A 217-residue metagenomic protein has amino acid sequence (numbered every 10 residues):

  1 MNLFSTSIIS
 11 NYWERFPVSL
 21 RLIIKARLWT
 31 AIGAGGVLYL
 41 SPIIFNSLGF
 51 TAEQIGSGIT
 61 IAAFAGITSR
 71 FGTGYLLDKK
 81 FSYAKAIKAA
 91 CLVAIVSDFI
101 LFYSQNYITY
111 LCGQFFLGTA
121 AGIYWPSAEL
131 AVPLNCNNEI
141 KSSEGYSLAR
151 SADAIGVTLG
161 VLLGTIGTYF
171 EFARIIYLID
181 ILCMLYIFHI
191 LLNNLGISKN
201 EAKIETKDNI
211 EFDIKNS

Functional and structural regions predicted by a protein language model:
M1-L20, G196-S217: Juxtamembrane intracellular "pre-TM" segments in multi-pass secondary transporters
S5-A63: Helix-loop boundary and gating motifs at the non-cytosolic
S57-Y75: Central cavity-lining transmembrane alpha-helices of secondary-active solute carriers, predominantly the Major
S69-S82, T168: Helix-to-loop junctions at the C-terminal end of transmembrane segments in multipass secondary transporters
K85-F99, I181: Structural signature of the two symmetry-related core transmembrane helices
I108-F116: Paired small-residue
F115-D153: Cytoplasmic helix-loop-helix junction between adjacent transmembrane helices in 12-TM secondary transporters
I175-L192: Symmetry-related core transmembrane helices of the 12-TM Major Facilitator Superfamily/SLC fold
